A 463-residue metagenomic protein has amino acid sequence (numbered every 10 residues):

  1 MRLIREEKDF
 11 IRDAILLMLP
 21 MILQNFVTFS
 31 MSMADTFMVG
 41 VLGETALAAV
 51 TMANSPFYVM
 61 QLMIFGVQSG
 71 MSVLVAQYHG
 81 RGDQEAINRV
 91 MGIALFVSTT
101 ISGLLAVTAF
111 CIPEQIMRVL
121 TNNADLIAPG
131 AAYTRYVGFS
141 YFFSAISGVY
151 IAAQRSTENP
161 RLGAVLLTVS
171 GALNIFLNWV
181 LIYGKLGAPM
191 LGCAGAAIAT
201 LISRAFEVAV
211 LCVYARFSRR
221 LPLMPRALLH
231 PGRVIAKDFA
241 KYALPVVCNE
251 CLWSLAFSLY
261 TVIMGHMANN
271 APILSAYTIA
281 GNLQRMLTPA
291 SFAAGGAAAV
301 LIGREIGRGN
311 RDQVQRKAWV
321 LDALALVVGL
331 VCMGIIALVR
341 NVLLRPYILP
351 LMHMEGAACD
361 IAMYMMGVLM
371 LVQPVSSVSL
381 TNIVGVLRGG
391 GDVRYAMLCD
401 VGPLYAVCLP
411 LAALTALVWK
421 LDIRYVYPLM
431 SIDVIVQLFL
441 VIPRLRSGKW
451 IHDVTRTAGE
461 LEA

Functional and structural regions predicted by a protein language model:
M1-M21, V75-F142, A188-L244, I302-V372 (+1 more regions): Short alpha-helical transmembrane segments in multi-pass integral membrane proteins
E6-F37, V41-L42, S55-G70, L74 (+6 more regions): N-terminal transmembrane alpha-helices
L16-D35, Y136, S170, S203-E207 (+4 more regions): Transmembrane helical elements of multi-pass membrane transporters/channels
L23, V27, M31, M60-I64 (+14 more regions): Residue-level hotspots within pore-lining transmembrane alpha-helices of multi-pass secondary transporters
F26, S30-A48, M117-A124, V180-L191 (+5 more regions): Helix-terminus/linker motif at the lipid-water interface of multi-pass membrane proteins
L47-V107, S144-G163, T261, L274-R340 (+1 more regions): Small-residue-rich hydrophobic transmembrane alpha-helices
V59-L62, N174-N178, V208-C212, M286-P289 (+3 more regions): Hydrophobic transmembrane alpha-helices of multi-pass small-molecule transporters
F65-Q68, S72, V137-S156, G163-G171 (+5 more regions): Short runs within selected transmembrane alpha-helices of multi-pass transporters and secretion channels
